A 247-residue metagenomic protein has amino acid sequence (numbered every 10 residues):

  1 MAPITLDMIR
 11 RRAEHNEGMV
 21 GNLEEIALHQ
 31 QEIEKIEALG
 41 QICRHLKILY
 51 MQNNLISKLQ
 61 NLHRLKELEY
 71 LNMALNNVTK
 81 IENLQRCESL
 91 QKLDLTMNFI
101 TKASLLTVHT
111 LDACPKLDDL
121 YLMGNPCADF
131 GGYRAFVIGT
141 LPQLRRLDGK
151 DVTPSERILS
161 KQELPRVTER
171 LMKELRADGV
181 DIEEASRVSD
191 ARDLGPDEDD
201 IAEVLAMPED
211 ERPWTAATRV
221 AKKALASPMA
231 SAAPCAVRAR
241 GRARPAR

Functional and structural regions predicted by a protein language model:
M1-Y50, L55, Y70, K92-D94 (+2 more regions): Long, contiguous C-terminal flanking segments immediately downstream of a protein's structured core
K35, K58, K80-N83, K102: Alpha-helix N-cap recognition
Y50-Q52, Q60-L84, L90: Amphipathic alpha-helical interface segments within eukaryotic helical scaffold and small GTPase-regulatory domains
L84-Q85, L111: Short, conserved, surface-exposed binding loops centered on an aromatic residue
